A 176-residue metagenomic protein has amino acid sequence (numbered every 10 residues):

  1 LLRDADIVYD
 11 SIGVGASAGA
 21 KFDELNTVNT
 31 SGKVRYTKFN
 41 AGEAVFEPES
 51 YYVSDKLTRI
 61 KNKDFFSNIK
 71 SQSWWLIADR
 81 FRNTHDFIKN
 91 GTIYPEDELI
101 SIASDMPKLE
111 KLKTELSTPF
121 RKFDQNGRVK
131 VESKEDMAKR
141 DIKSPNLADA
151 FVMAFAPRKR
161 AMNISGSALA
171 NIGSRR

Functional and structural regions predicted by a protein language model:
L1-R128, A161, A170-R176: Mg2+-dependent endonuclease catalytic cores in nucleic-acid-processing enzymes, primarily RNase H-like
K134-M162: Acidic, Mg2+-coordinating catalytic module of metal-dependent nucleases/exonucleases that use a two-metal-ion mechanism
